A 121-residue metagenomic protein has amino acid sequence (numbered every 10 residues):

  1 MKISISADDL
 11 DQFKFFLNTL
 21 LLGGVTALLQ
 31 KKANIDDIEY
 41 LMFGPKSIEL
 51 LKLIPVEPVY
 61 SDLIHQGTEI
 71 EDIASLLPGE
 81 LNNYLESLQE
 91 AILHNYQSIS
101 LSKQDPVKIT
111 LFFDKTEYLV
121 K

Functional and structural regions predicted by a protein language model:
M1-K121: Acidic, Ser/Pro/Thr-rich low-complexity regulatory regions and the short amphipathic helical interaction modules they
